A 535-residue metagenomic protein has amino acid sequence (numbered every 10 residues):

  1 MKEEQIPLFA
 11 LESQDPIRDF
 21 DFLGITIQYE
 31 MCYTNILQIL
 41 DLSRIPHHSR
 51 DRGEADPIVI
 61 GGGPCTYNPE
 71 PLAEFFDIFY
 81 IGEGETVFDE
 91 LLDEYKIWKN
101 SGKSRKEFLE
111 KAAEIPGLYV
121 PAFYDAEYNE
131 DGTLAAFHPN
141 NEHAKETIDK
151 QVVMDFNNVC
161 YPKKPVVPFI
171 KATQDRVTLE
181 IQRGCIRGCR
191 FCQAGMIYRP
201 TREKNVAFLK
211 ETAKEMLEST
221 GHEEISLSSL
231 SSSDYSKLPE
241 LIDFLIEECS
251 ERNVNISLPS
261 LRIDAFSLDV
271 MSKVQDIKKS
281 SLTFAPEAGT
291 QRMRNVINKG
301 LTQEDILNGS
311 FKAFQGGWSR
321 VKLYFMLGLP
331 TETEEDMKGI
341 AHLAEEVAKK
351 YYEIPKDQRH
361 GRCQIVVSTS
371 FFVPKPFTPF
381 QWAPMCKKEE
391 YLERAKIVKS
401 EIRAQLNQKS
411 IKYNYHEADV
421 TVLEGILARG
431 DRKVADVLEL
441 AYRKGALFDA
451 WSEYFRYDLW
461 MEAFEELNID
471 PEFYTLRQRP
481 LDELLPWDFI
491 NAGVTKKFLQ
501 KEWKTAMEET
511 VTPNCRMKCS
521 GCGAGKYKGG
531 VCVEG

Functional and structural regions predicted by a protein language model:
K2-H138, P379-D431, V437-E453: Glycine-rich beta-alpha loop elements in corrinoid/cobalamin-binding modules across cobalamin-dependent enzymes
F22, M31, K214-K322, L327-V366 (+2 more regions): Conserved SAM/AdoMet-binding glycine-rich loop
P121, E127-T178, G493-T505, V533-G535: N-terminal [4Fe-4S]-dependent radical SAM core
K164-E180, G195-N205, E508-N514: Ferredoxin-like iron-sulfur electron-transfer modules
P165-Q193, L217, L258, F371-V373: N-terminal pre-triad scaffold of radical SAM enzymes
E180-M196, P513-K528: Local cysteine-cluster metal-coordination motifs and their immediate loop/turn environment, predominantly Fe-S cluster
C192-F208, A524-G535: Iron-sulfur (Fe-S) cluster-binding segments and ferredoxin-like electron-carrier domains, especially [2Fe-2S]
A404-G535: Radical SAM enzyme core and accessory elements
